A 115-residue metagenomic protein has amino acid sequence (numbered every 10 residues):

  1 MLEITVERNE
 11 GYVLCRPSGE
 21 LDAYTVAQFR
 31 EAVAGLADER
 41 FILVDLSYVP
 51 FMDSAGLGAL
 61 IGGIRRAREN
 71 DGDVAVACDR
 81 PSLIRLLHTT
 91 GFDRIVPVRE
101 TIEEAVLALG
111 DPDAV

Functional and structural regions predicted by a protein language model:
M1, S82-R85, A108: Acidic/proline-rich low-complexity IDRs
M1-E3, G11, D71, I95-V96: A generic structural signal for alpha->beta connector loops
L2-E31: STAS-typified acidic loop motif
T5-E7, A77, R99: General small-molecule cofactor/ligand-binding pocket signal
N9-G11, S47, E103: Conserved catalytic submotifs in the C-terminal HATPase_c
R16, G62, R66, E104-L107: Residues within well-formed alpha-helices
A23-V96: Amphipathic alpha-helical interaction surfaces in cytosolic regulatory modules
E100-V115: A charged, well-structured terminal subsegment
